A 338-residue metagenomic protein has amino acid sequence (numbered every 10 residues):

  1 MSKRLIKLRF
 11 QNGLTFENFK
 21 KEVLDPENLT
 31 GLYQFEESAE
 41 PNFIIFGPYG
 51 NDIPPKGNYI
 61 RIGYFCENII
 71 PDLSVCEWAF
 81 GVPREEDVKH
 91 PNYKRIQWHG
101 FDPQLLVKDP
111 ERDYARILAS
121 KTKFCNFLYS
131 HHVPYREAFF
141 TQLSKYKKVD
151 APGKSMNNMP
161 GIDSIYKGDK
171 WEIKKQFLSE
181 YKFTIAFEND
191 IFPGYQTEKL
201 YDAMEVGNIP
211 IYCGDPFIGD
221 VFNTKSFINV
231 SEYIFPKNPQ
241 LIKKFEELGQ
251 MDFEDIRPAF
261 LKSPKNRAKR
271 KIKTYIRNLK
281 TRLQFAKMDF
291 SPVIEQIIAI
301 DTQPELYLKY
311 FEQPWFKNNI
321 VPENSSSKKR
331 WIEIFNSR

Functional and structural regions predicted by a protein language model:
S2-N58, G63, D72-K148, P160-W171 (+2 more regions): Pol beta-like nucleotidyltransferase catalytic core
N68-I70: Blade-loop segments of beta-propeller domains
P152: Residues that scaffold, gate, or flank divalent-cation-dependent active/transport sites
